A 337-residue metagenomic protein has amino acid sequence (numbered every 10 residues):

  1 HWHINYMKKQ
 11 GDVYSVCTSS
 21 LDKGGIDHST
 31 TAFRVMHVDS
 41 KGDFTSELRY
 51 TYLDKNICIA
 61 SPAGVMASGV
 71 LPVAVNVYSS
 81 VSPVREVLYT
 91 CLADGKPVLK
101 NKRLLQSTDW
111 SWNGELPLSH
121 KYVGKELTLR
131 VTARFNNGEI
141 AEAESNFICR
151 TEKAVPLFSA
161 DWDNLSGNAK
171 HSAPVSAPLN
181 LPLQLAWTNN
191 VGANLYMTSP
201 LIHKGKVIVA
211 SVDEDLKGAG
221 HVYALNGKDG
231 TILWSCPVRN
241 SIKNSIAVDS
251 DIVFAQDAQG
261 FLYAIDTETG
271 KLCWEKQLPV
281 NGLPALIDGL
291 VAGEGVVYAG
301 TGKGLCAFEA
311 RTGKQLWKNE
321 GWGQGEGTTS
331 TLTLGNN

Functional and structural regions predicted by a protein language model:
H1-E47: Conserved beta-sheet core of the metallophosphoesterase superfamily
A32, G220-Y223, F261-Y263, K303-C306: A short loop-to-beta-strand structural motif that recurs across blades of beta-propeller domains
N56-T151: Long, low-complexity serine/threonine/glycine- and acidic-rich segments characteristic of extracellular
P156-L185: Blade/loop signatures of beta-propeller domains
A169, D213-K217, G260-F261, G304: Short glycine/acidic-enriched loop and turn motifs that connect beta-strands
W187-H203, S211-G220, L233-D249, L272-E294 (+2 more regions): Extracytoplasmic beta-rich repeat domains
N226-D229, D266-G270, E309-G313: Short loop/turn segments that connect beta-strands within beta-propeller blades
